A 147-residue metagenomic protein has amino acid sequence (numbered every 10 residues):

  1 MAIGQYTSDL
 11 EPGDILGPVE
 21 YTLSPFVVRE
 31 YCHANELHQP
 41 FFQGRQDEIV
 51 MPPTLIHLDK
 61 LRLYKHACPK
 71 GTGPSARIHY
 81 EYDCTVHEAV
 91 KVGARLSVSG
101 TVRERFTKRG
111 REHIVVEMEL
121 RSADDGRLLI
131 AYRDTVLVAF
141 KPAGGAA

Functional and structural regions predicted by a protein language model:
M1-E81, A143-A147: Hot-dog-fold acyl-thioester-processing enzymes
M1-T7, V86-A147: HotDog/MaoC-like acyl-thioester-processing domains
